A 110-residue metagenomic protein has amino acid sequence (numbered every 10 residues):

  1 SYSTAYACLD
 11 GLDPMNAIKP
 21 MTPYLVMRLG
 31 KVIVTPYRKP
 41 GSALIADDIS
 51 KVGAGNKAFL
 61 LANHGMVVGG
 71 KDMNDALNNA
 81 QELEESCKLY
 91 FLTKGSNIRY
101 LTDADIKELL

Functional and structural regions predicted by a protein language model:
S1-L110: Glycine-rich flexible loops
